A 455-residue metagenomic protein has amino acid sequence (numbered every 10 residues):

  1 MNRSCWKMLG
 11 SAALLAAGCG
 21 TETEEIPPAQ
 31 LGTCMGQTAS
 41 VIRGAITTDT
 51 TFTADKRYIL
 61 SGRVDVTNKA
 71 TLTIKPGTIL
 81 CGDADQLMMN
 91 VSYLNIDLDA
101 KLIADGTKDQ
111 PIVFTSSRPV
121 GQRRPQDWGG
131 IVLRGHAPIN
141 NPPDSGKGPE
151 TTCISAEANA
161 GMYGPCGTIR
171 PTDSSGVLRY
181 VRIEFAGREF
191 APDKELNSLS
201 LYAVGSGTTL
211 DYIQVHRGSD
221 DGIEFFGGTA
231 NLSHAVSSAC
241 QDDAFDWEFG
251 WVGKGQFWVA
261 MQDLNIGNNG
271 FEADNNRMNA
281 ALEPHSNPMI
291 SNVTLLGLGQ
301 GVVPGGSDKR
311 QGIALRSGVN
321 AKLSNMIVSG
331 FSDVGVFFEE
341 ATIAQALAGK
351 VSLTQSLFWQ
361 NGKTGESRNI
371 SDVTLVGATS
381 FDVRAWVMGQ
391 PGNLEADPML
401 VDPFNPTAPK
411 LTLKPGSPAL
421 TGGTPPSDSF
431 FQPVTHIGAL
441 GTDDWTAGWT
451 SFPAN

Functional and structural regions predicted by a protein language model:
M1-L9: Bacterial N-terminal signal peptides that target proteins for export
A16-G18: C-terminal motif of bacterial Sec signal peptides marking the signal peptidase cleavage site
T23-P76, C81-K101, D105-T107, P111-D220 (+1 more regions): Extracellular beta-rich repeat passengers
